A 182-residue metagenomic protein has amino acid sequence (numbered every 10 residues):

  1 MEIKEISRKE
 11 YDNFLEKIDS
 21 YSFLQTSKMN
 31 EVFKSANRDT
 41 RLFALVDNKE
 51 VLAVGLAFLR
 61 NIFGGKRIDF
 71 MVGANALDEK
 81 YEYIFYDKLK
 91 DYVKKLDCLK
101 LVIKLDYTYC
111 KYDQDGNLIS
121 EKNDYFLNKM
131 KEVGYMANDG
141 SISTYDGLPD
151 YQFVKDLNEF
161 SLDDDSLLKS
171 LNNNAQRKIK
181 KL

Functional and structural regions predicted by a protein language model:
M1-K28, K181: Short amphipathic alpha-helix that is part of the acyltransferase structural core
M1-K9, F126, K131-L182: Acyltransferase donor/substrate-recognition loop-hinge adjacent to the catalytic core
D12, N30, K90, L127 (+1 more regions): Short glycine-/small-residue-rich flexible loop motifs, especially phosphate/cofactor-binding loops
S22-N30, N37, M136: Short Pro/Gly-enriched beta-strand edge/turn motifs at strand-loop
K28-V32, S141-I142: Short, solvent-exposed loop/turn elements at beta->coil junctions and helix N-caps that rim active or binding pockets
E31-G116: Conserved donor-binding loop and adjoining core beta-sheet/short helix segment in diverse acyl/aminoacyl transferases
Y83-D156: Non-catalytic accessory segments adjacent to catalytic cores
